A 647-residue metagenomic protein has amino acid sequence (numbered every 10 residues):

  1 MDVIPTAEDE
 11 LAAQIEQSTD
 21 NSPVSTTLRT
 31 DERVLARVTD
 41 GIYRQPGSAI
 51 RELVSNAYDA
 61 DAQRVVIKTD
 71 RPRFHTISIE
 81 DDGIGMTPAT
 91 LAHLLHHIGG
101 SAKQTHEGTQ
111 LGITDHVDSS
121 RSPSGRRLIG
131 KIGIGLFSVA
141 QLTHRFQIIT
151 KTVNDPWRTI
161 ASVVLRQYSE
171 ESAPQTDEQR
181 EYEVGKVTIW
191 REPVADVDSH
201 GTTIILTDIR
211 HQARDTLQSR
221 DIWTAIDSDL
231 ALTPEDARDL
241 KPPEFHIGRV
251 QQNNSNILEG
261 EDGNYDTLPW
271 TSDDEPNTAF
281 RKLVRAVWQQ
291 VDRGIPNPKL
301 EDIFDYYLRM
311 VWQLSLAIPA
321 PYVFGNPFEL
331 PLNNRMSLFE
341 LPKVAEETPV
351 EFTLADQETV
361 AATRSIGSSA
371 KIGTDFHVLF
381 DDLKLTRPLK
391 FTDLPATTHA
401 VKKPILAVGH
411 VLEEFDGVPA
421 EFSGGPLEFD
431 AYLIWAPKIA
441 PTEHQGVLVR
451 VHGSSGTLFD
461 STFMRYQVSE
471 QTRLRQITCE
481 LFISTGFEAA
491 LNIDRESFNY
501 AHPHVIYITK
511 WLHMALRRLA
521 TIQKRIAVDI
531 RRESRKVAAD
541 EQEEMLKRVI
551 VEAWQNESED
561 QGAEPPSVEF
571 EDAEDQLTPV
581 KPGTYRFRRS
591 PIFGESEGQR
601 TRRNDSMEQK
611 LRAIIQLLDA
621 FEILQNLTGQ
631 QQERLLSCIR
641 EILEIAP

Functional and structural regions predicted by a protein language model:
M1-A237, P242-E244, N253-E259, N264 (+3 more regions): GHKL (Bergerat-fold) ATPase N-terminal catalytic module, capturing the glycine-rich phosphate-binding loop and acidic
M1-Q14, V24, L28, L385-P647: Charged regulatory segments coupled to nucleotide-binding catalytic modules in large multidomain enzymes
A57, I98-K103, T143-F146, T150 (+11 more regions): Conserved NTP-handling cores and scaffolds of large molecular machines
T69, T150, L206-D208, F380-D382 (+3 more regions): Flexible glycine-/small-residue-rich
A140-R145, S365-H377, P441-Q445: A short, compositionally biased
W157, D198-H200, I372, P441-E443 (+1 more regions): A short, structural micro-pattern
A195-Y432: Glycine/threonine-rich ATP-lid/beta-loop region of ATP-binding domains
